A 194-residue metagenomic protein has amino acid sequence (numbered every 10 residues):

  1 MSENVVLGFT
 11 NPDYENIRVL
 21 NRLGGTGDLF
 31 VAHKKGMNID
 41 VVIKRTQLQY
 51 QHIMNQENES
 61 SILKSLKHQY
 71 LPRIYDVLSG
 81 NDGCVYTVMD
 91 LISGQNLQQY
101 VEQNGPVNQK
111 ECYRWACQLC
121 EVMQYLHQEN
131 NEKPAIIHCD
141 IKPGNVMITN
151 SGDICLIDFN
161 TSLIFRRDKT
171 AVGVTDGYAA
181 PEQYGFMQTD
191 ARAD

Functional and structural regions predicted by a protein language model:
K35-I53: ATP-binding glycine-rich loop module of kinase domains
Q47-S65: AlphaC helix of the eukaryotic protein kinase fold
R73-V85: Short beta-strand micro-motifs within the conserved protein kinase catalytic domain, predominantly in the N-lobe
D82-N96: Conserved short submotifs of the Hanks-type protein kinase catalytic core that shape the nucleotide-binding pocket
L97-V107: AlphaC helix of the protein kinase catalytic domain
W115-A116: Activation segment signature within eukaryotic-like protein kinase domains
H127-I148: Catalytic-loop of the protein kinase fold
K169-E182: Conserved activation segment of eukaryotic-like protein kinases, specifically the C-terminal portion of the activation
